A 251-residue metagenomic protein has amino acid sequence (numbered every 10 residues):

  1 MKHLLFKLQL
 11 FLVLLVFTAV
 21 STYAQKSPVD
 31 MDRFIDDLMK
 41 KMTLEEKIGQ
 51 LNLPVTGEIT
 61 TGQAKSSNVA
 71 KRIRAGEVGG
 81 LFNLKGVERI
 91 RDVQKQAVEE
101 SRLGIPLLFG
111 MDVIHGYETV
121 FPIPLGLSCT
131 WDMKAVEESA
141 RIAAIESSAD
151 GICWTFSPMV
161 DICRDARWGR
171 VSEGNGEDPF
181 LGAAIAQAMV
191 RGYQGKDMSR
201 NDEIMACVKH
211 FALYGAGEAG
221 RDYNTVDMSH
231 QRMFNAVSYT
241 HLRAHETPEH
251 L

Functional and structural regions predicted by a protein language model:
M1-K26: Bacterial Sec-dependent N-terminal signal peptides
L5, L10-L12, G49-Q50, V78 (+2 more regions): Intrinsically disordered, low-complexity segments enriched in glycine/proline and serine/threonine
Y23-A244: Glycoside hydrolase catalytic-domain context in secreted enzymes
H245-L251: Positively charged, low-complexity/disordered segments
